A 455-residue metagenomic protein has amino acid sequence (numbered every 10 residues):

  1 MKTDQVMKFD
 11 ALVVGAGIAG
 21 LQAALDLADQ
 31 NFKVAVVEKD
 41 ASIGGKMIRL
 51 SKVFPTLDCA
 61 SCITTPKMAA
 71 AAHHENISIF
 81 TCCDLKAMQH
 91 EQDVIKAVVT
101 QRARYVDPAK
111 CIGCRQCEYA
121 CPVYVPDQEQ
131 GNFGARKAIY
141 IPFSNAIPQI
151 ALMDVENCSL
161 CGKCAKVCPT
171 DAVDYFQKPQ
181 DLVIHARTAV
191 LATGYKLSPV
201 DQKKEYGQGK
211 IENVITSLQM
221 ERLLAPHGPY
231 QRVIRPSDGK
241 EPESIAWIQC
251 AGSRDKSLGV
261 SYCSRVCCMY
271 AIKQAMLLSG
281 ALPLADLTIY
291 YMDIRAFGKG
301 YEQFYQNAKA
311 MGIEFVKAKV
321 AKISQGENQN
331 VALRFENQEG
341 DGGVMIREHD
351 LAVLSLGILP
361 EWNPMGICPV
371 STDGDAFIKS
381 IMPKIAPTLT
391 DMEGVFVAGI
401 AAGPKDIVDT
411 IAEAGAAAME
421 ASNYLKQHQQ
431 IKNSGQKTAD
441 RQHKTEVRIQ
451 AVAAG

Functional and structural regions predicted by a protein language model:
M1-G455: Residues forming the flavin
